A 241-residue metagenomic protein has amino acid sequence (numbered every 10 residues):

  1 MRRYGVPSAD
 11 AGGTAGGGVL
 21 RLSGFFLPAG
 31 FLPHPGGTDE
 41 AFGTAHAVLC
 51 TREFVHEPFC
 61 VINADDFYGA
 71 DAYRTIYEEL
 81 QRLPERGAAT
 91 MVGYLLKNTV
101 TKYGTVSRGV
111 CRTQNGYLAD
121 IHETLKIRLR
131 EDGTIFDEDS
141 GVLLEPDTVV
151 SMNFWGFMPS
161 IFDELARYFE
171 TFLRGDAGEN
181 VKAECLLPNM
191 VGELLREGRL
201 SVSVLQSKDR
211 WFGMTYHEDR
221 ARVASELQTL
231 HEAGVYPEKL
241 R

Functional and structural regions predicted by a protein language model:
M1-V61, Y68, Y73, R82: Conserved N-terminal catalytic core of the sugar/cofactor nucleotidyltransferase
G13, G69-W155: Conserved core of the sugar-phosphate nucleotidyltransferase
L20-L22, C50, V92, T124 (+1 more regions): Conserved beta-strand termini and adjacent loop/short-helix elements that scaffold enzyme active sites in alpha/beta
F25-G30, K97-T99, I127-L129, R210-F212: A short acidic, often aromatic-flanked loop/helix-cap motif at beta-alpha or helix-coil junctions that lines enzyme
G30-D39, G104-G109, E218-R222: Short, surface-exposed amphipathic charged segments that create phosphate/polyanion-binding patches used for binding
T51, D65, L95, M158 (+1 more regions): Residue-level signal for inorganic ion chemistry
E57-P58, A88, L200: Short coil/turn segments at beta-strand junctions that form active-site/ligand-binding loops
Q114-N115, I121-T124, R128-R241: Conserved alpha/beta core of the MobA/IspD/sugar-nucleotide pyrophosphorylase nucleotidyltransferase superfamily
